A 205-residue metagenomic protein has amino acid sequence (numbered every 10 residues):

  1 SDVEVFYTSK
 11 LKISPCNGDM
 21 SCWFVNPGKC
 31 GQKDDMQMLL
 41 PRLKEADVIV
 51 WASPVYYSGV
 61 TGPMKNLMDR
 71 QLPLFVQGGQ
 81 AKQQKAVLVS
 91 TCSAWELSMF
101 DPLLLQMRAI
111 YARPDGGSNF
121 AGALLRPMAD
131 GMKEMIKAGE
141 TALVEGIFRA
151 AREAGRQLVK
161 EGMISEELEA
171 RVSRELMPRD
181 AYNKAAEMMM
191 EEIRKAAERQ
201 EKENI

Functional and structural regions predicted by a protein language model:
S1-Q80, E145-I205: N-terminal beta1-alpha1-beta2 submodule of the flavodoxin-like/Rossmannoid cofactor-binding fold
Y7, L124-R126: Residue-level recognition of beta-strand->loop/alpha-helix junctions
M20, M135-L143: Short, surface-exposed amphipathic charged segments that create phosphate/polyanion-binding patches used for binding
P54-Y57, S93-F100, T141: Short, surface-exposed loop/turn motifs that are enriched in glycine and acidic residues and include a nearby proline
P63, Q77-A123: Short, glycine-/small-residue-rich phosphate/pyrophosphate-handling segment
M99, E134-M135: Short, well-ordered secondary-structure micro-motifs
F100, L104, E140, V144-A151: Generic structural signal for well-ordered, non-membrane alpha-helical segments in soluble metabolic enzymes
P127-M132: Active-site rim beta-loop-alpha module in soluble metabolic enzymes
